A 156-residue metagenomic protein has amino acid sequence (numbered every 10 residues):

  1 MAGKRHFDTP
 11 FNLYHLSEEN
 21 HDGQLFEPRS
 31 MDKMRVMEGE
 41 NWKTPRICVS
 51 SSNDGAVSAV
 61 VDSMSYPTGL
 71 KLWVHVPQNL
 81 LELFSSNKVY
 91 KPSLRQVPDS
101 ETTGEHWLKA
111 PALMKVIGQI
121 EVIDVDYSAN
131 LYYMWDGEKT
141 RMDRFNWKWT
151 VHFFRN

Functional and structural regions predicted by a protein language model:
A2-F11, E38-I47, N53-N156: Conserved NAD+-utilizing ADP-ribose enzyme module
N12-E18: Short, hydrophobic/glycine-enriched beta-strand segments
S17, R29, W73-P77: A structural detector for beta-sheet-dominated domains
E18-E40: Short aromatic-glycine-(Arg/Gly/Cys) micro-motifs in beta-strand/loop hairpins
